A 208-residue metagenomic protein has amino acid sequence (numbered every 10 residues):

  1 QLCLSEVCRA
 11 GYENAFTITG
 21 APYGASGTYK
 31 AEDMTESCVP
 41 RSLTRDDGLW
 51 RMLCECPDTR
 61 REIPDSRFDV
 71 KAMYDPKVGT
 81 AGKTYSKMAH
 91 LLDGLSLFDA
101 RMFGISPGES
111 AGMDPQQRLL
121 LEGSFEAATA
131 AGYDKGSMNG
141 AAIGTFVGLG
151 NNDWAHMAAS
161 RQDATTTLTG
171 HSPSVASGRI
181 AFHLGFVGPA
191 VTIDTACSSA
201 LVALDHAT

Functional and structural regions predicted by a protein language model:
L2-T208: Cys-dependent condensing catalytic cores that perform Claisen condensation/acyl-transfer in fatty-acid/polyketide
